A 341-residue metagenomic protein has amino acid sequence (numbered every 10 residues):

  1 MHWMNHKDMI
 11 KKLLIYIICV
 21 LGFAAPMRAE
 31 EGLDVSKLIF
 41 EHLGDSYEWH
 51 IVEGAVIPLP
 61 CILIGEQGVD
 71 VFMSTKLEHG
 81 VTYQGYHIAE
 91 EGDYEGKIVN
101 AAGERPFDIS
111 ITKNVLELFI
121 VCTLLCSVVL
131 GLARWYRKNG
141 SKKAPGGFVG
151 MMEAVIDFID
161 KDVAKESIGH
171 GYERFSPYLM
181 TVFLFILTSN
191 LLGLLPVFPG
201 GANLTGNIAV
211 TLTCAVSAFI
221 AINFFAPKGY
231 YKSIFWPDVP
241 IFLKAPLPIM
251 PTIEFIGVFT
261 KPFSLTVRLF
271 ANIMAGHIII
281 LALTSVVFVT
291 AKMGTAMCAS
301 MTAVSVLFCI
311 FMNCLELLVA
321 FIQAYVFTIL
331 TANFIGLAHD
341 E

Functional and structural regions predicted by a protein language model:
W3, I10-L13, A25-G146: Perimembrane topogenic segments of multi-pass inner/organellar membrane proteins
Y16-A24: Bacterial N-terminal signal peptides
R105-F107, D157-G171: Cytosolic juxtamembrane amphipathic/interface segments immediately preceding and feeding into a transmembrane helix
N114-L118, E173-Y178, G206-I208: Alpha-helical transmembrane segments and their helix-start/interface "positive-inside/aromatic belt" motifs in integral
V128-A164, A226-S233, L330: Juxtamembrane interface elements at the cytosolic ends of transmembrane helices in multi-pass membrane proteins
Y136, S167-S176, A271: Membrane-interface helix starts
M180-L184, T188-L195, A209-T213, S217-I329 (+1 more regions): Hydrophobic alpha-helical transmembrane segments and adjacent short intramembrane/lumenal linkers of inner/organellar
G200-G206: Non-cytosolic membrane-interface motifs at loop->transmembrane helix junctions
